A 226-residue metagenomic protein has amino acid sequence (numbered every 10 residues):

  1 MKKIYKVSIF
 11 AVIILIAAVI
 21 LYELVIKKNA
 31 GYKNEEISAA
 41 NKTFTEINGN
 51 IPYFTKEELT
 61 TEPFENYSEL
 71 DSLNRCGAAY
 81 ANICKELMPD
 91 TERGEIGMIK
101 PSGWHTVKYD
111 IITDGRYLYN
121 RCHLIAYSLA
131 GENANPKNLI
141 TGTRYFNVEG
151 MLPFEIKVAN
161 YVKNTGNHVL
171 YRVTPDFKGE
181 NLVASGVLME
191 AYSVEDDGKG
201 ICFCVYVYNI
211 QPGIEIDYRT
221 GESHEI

Functional and structural regions predicted by a protein language model:
M1-I13: N-terminal Sec-pathway targeting helices
K3, I20, A30, K42 (+4 more regions): Intrinsically disordered, low-complexity segments enriched in small/polar residues
I14-V25: Hydrophobic alpha-helical membrane-insertion segments, chiefly the h-region of N-terminal signal peptides
I16, S38, I47-N48, M98 (+1 more regions): Generic detection of intrinsically disordered/low-complexity segments and helix-coil linkers/edges
A18-V19, A40-N41, A79: Intrinsic disorder/low-complexity segments
V25-F64: N-terminal, intrinsically disordered, polar/charged segments of Gram-positive cell-envelope systems that serve as
E57-I226: Domain-level detector of nuclease and nuclease-like folds in predominantly extracellular/periplasmic contexts
